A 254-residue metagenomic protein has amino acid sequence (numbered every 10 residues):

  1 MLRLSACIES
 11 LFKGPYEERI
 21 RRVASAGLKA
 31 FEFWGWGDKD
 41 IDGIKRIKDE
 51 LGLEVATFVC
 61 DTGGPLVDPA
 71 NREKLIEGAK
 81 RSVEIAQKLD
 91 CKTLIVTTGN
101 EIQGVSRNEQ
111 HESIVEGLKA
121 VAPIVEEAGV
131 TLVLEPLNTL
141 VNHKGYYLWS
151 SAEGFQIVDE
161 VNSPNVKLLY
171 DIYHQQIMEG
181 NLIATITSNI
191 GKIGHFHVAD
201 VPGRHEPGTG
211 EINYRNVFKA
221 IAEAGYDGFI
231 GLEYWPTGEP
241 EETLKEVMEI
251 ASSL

Functional and structural regions predicted by a protein language model:
M1-G27, D49, D90-K92, L148-Y170 (+1 more regions): Histidine-acidic metal/acid-base catalytic patches
S10-F12, G37, D61-G64, T98-I102 (+4 more regions): Active-site-proximal loop/turn and secondary-structure-junction residues that shape catalytic pockets, frequently
A26, L53, T57-G63, T97-G99: Short, conserved active-site loops that position catalytic residues or coordinate cofactors/metal ions across diverse
K29-D38: A short beta-strand-loop structural module common to alpha/beta enzyme folds
E32, T57-V59, I95, V133 (+2 more regions): Conserved beta-strand positions in the central sheet of alpha/beta enzyme cores
D38-D49, G104: Active-site-adjacent beta->alpha loops and helix N-cap segments on the catalytic face of soluble alpha/beta enzymes
E50, D68-K167, I177: Active-site acidic/histidine proton-transfer and metal-coordination neighborhood in alpha/beta enzyme cores
